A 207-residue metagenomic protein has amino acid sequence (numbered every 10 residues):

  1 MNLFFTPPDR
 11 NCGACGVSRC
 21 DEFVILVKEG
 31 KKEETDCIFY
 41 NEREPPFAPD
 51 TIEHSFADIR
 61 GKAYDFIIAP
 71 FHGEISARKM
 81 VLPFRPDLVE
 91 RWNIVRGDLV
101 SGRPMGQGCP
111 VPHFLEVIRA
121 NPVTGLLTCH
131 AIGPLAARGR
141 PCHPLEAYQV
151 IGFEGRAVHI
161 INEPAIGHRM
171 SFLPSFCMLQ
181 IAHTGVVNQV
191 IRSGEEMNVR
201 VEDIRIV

Functional and structural regions predicted by a protein language model:
M1-N2, E74: Short amphipathic alpha-helical segments, especially helix-boundary/capping motifs
N2, E22-L26, R169: Alpha-helical scaffold segments in soluble metabolic enzymes
N2-R10, L82: Ferredoxin-like iron-sulfur electron-transfer modules
T6, V27-K31, S193: Change "in soluble alpha/beta enzymes" to "in soluble alpha/beta proteins
P7-L26, T35-E42: Local cysteine-cluster metal-coordination motifs and their immediate loop/turn environment, predominantly Fe-S cluster
V27-Y64: Non-heme iron-sulfur electron-transfer modules
A63-V207: Conserved mixed alpha/beta catalytic, RNA-binding, or beta-rich assembly cores of soluble enzyme, regulatory
